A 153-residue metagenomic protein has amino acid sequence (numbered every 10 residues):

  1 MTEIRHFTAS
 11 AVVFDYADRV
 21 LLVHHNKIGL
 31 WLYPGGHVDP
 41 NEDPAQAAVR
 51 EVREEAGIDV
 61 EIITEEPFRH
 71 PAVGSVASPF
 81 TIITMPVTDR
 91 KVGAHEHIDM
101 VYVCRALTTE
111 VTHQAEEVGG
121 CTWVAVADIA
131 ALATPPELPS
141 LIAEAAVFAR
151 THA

Functional and structural regions predicted by a protein language model:
M1-V20, H37-P40: Conserved N-terminal beta-strand and adjoining loop/helix that marks the start of the Nudix/MutT-like hydrolase domain
H6, Y33, E55, G93-D99: Short connector loops at helix/strand junctions that flank enzyme active sites, especially segments positioning acidic
V13-Y16, H25, C104-A106: Active-site beta-strand termini and strand-to-loop segments that position acidic
R19-H70: Conserved Nudix-box catalytic region and its N-terminal flanking loop in Nudix hydrolases and closely related
A72-E110: Active-site-adjacent beta-strand/loop module that shapes the phosphate/pyrophosphate-binding cleft
D99-A145: NUDIX/MutT-family hydrolases
A146-A153: Generic C-terminal helix-cap and adjacent flexible tail
